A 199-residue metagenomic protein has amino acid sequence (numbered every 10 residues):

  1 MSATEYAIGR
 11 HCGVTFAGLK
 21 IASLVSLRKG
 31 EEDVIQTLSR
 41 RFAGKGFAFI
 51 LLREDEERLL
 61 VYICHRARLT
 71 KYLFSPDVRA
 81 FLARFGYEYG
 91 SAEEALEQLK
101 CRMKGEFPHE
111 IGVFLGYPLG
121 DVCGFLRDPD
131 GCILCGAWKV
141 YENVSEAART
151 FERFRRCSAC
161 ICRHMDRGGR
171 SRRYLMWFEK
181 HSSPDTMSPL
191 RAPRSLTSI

Functional and structural regions predicted by a protein language model:
M1-D55: A structured, charge-rich N-terminal accessory region that forms the first stable segment of a protein and links
K20-A22, E57-L59, P108-E110: Short, surface-exposed beta-edge/turn micro-motifs
I35-S91: A glycine-rich, hydrophobic loop/mini-helix early in the fold
L73-F74, L99-E106, P129-C132: Short acidic alpha-helix initiation/capping motifs at coil-to-helix transition points, especially at protein N-termini
R84-H109: Internal catalytic-core helix/loop-beta-alpha segment that presents or stabilizes conserved functional determinants
P108-L134: Hydrophobic/aromatic-rich, well-ordered segments within soluble, folded domains that form packed cores
A137-M187, P193: Long, compositionally biased
A192-I199: Gram-positive cell-envelope targeting signals
